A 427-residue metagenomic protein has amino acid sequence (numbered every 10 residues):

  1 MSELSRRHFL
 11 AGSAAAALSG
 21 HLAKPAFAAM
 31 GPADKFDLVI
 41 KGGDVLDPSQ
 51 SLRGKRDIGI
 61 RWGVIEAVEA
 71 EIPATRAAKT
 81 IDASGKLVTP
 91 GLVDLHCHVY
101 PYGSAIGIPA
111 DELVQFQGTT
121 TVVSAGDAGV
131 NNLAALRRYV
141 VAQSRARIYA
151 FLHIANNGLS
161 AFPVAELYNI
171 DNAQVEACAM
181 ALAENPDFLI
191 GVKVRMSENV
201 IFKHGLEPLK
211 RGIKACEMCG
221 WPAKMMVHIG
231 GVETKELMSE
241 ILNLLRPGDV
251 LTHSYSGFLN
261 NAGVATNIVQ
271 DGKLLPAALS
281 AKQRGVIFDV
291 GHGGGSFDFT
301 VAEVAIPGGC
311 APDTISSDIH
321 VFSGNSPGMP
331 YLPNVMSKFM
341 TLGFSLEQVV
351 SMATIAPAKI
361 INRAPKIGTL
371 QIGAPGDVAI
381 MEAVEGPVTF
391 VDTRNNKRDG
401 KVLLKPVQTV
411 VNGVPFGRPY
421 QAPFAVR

Functional and structural regions predicted by a protein language model:
M1-A17: N-terminal secretory signal peptides and thylakoid transit peptides that target proteins across membranes
S13, L22-V39, D44-T89: Histidine-rich, glycine-flanked metal-binding segment
G43, P375-V426: C-terminal cap of metal-dependent C-N hydrolases
T75, T80-Q143: Metal-associated gating/positioning segment near the N- to mid-region
H98-Y100, D127-A128, H153-N157, V194-N199 (+4 more regions): Active-site beta-loop-alpha junctions enriched in small/polar residues
Q117-V123, D127-A128, Q143-I170, K193-V200: Metal-cofactor-binding active-site regions of metalloenzymes
A173-F288, S296-D313: Histidine/acidic residue-rich metal-binding segments in metalloenzymes
T300-A383: His/Asp/Glu-enriched, well-ordered alpha-helical/loop segment that forms or immediately abuts the divalent-metal
